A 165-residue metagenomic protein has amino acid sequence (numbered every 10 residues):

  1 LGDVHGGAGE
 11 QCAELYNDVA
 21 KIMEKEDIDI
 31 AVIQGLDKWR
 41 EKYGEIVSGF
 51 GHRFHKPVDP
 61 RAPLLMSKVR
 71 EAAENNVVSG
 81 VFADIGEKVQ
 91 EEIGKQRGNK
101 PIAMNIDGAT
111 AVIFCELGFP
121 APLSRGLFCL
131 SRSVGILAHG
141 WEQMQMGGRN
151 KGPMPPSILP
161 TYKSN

Functional and structural regions predicted by a protein language model:
L1-N165: Non-transmembrane, aqueous-exposed alpha-helical and coiled segments at domain scale
